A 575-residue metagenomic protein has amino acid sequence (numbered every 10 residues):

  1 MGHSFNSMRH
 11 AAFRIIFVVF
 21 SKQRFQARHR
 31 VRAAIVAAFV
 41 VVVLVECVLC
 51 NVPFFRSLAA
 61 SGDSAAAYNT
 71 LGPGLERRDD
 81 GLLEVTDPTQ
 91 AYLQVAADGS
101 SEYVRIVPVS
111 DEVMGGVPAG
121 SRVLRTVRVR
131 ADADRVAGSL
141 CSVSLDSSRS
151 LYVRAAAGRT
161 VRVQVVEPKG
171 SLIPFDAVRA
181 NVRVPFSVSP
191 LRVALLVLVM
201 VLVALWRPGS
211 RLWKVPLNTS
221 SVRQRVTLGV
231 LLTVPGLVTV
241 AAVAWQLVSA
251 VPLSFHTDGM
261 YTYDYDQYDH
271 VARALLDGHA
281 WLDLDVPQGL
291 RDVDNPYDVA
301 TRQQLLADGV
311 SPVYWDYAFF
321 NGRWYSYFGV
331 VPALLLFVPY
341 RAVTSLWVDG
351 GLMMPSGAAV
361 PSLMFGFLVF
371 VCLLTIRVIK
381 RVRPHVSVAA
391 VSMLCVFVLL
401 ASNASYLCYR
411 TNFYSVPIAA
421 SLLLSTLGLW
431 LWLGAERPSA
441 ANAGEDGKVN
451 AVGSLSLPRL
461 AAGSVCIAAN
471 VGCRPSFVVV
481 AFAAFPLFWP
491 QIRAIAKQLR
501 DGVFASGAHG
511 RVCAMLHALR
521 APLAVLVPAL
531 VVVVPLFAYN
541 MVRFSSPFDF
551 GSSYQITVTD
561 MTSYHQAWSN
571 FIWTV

Functional and structural regions predicted by a protein language model:
H3-P53, P190-D266, V391, V512-P528: Start-transfer (signal-anchor) and selected internal transmembrane alpha helices of multi-pass inner/ER membrane
A242-Q246, A494, R520-V575: Membrane-lumen/periplasm interface segments of specific transmembrane helices in polyprenyl phosphate-linked
Y261, D277-F328, T344-G350, L399 (+2 more regions): Interfacial juxtamembrane loops and adjacent helix segments that form the catalytic/substrate-binding surfaces
V338, M354-P384, L427: Transmembrane-helix motifs of polytopic, lipid-linked glycan transferases
C372-N403, L423, N442-V449, L499: Transmembrane-helix signature of polytopic, membrane-embedded enzymes that assemble or transfer cell-envelope glycans
C395, L399, T426, N450-R474 (+2 more regions): Membrane-interface alpha helices of multi-pass inner-membrane proteins
A419-G447, I467: Specific aromatic-rich, kink-prone transmembrane helix
V479-L530: Perimembrane helix-loop-helix junctions
